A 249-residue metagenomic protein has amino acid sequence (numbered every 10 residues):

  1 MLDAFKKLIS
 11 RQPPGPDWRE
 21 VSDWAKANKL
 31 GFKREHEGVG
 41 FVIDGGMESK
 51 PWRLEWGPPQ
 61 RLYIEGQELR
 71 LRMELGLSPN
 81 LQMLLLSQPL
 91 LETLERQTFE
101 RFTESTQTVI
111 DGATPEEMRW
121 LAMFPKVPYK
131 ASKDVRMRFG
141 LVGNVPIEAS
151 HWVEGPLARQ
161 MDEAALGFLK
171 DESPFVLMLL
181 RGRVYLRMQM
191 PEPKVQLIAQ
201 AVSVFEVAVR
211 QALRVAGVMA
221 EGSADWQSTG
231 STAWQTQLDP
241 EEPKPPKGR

Functional and structural regions predicted by a protein language model:
L2-R19: Hydrophobic, proline/glycine-rich low-complexity stretches
D3-A4, S22, N28-R34, G38-R53 (+1 more regions): Charged, low-complexity intrinsically disordered regions
